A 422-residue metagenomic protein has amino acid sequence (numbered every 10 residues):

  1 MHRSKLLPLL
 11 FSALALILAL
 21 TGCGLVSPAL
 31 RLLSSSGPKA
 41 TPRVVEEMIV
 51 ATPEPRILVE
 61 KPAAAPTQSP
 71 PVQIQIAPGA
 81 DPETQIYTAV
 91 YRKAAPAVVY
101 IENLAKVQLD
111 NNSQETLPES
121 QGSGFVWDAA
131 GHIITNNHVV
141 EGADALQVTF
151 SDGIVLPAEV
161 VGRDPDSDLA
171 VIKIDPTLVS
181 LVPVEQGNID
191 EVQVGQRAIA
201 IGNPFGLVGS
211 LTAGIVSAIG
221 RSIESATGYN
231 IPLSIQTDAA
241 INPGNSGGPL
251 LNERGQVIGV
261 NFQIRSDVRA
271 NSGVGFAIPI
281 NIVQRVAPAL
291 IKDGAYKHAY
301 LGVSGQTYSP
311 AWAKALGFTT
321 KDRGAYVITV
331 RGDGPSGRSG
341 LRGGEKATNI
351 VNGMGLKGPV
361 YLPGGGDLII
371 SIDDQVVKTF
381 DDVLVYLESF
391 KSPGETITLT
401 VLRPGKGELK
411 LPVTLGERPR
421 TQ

Functional and structural regions predicted by a protein language model:
H2-L10: Bacterial N-terminal signal peptides that target proteins for export
T21-G22: C-terminal motif of bacterial Sec signal peptides marking the signal peptidase cleavage site
V26-R323, I328-G332, Y361, L384-E388 (+3 more regions): Serine-dependent protease modules
I133-N137, R338-F380: Conserved PDZ fold ligand-binding element
G332-D333, V377: Loop/turn elements at beta-strand to alpha-helix junctions within RNA-recognition modules
L409-L411: Extracellular and select intracellular beta-sandwich modules with Ser/Thr-enriched, small-residue motifs on
